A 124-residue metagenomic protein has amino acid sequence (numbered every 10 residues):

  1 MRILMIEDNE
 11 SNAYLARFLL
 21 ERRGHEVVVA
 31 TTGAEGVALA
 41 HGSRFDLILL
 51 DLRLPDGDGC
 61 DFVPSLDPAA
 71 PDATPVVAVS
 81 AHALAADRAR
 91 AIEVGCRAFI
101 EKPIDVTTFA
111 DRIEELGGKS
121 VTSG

Functional and structural regions predicted by a protein language model:
E7: Conserved acidic carboxylate
Y14-R22: Charged docking surfaces used in two-component/phosphorelay signaling
G24-G33, L39: Short hydrophobic/Thr-rich beta-strand motif most characteristic of the beta2 strand and flanking loop of CheY-like
A38, C60-A73: Short amphipathic alpha-helix used as the core "switch/output" element in two-component signaling
D51, S80: Active-site residues of response regulator receiver
P55, A69, L84: The feature encodes the CheY-like receiver
D61, A83-I100: Alpha4 helix (beta4-alpha4-beta5 surface) of REC/receiver domains from two-component response regulators
I92, I104-I113: C-terminal output helix
